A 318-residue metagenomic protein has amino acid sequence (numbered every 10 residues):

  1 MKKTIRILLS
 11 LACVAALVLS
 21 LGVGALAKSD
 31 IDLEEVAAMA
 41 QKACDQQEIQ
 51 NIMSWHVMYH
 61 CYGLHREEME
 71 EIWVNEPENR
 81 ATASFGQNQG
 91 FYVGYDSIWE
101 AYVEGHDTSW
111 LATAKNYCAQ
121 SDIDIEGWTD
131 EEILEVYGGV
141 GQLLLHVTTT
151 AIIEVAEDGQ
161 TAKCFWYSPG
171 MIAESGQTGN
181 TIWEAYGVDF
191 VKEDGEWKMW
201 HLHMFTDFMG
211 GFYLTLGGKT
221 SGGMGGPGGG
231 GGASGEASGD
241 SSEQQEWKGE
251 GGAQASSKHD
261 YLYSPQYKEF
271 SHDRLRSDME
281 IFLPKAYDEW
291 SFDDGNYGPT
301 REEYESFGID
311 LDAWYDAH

Functional and structural regions predicted by a protein language model:
M1-A12: Bacterial N-terminal signal peptides that target proteins for export
I5, L19-I31: Intrinsically disordered, low-complexity Ser/Thr/Pro-rich tracts
L11-S20: Bacterial N-terminal signal peptides
L26-E67, E71-N75, P227: Short, low-complexity N-terminal intrinsically disordered segments enriched in polar/charged residues
R66-Y167: A solvent-exposed, acidic/Ser-Thr-rich amphipathic alpha-helical stretch
T161-F165, W183-L216: Short beta-strand edge/turn micro-motifs at domain boundaries
M224-S242: Ser/Thr/Gly/Pro-rich low-complexity, disordered linker/stalk segments of secreted and cell-surface proteins
G251-H318: Intrinsic low-complexity, glycine/proline- and repeat-rich, mixed-charge intrinsically disordered regions appended
